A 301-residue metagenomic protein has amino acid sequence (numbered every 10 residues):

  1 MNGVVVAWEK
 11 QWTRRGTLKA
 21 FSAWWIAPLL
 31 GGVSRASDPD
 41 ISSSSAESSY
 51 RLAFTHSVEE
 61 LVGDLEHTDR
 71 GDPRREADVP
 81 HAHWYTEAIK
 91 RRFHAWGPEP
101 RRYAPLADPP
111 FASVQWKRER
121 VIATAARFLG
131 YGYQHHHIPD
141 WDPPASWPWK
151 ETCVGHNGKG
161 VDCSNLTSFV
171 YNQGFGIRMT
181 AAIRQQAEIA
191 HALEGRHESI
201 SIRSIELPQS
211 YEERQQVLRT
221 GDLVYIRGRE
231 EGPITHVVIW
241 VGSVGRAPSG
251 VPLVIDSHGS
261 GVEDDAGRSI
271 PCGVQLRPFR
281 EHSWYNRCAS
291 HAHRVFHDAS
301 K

Functional and structural regions predicted by a protein language model:
M1-L30: N-terminal secretory signal peptides
N2, S164, L218: Membrane-embedded glycan transfer/ligation machinery that uses polyprenyl lipid-linked sugar donors/oligosaccharides
F21, H258, F296: Residues at the C-termini of beta-strands that transition into short coil/loop
S34-A36: Boundary at the C-terminal end of the N-terminal hydrophobic targeting segment
D38-S44: Ubiquitin-like/PB1-type beta-grasp interaction modules and other compact soluble beta-rich domains
A46-A182, F296: N-terminal capping segments
I177-R268: ...with weaker cross-activation on analogous glycine-rich loops/strands in unrelated enzymes
I270-K301: Low-complexity, Gly/Ser/Thr/Pro-rich intrinsically disordered linker/tail segments
